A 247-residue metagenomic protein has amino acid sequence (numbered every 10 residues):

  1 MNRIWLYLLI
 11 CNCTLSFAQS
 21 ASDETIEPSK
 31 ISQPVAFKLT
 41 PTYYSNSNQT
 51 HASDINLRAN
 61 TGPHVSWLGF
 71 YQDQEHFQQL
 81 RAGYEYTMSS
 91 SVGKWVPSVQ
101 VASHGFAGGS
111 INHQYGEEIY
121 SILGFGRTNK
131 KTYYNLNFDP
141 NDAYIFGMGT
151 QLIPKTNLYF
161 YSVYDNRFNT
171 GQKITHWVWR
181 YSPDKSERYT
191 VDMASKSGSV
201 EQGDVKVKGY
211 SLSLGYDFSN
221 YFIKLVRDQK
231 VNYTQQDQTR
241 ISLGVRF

Functional and structural regions predicted by a protein language model:
M1-A36, F247: Cleavable N-terminal export/targeting peptides
R3, L9, F146-Y159: Compact, aliphatic and Gly/Pro-tolerant "microcore" segments centered on a short helix or tight beta-hairpin and their
R3-F17, P41, N48, A59 (+4 more regions): Hydrophobic transmembrane signal anchors and adjacent membrane-proximal interface regions, especially in viral
Q19-V65: N-terminal entry module detector
P28-K30, S53-G62, L68, Q78-V92 (+6 more regions): Feature captures outer-membrane beta-barrel proteins of Gram-negative bacteria and organelles
V35-S45, P63-Q74, A82-Y84, V92-S103 (+5 more regions): Transmembrane beta-strand segments that form the barrel wall of outer-membrane beta-barrel proteins
N46-Q49, Q74-H76, V101, L136-N141 (+3 more regions): Replace "Gram-negative outer membrane beta-barrel proteins" with "bacterial and organellar outer membrane beta-barrel
A194, G198-E201, S211, G215-D217: Extended, basic/helix-rich recognition subdomains
